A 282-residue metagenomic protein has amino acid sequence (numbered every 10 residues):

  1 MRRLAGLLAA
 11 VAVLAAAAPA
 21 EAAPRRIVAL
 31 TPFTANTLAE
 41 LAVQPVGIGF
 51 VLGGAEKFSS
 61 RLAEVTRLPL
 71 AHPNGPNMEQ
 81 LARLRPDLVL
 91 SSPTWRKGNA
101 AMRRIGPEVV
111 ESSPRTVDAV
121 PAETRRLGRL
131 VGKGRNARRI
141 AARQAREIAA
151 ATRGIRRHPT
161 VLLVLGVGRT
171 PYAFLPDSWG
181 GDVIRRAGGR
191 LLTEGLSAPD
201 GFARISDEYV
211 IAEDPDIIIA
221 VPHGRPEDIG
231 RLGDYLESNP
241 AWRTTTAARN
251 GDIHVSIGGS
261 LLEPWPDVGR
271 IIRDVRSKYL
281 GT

Functional and structural regions predicted by a protein language model:
A5-A16: Bacterial N-terminal signal peptides
A18-A22: Sec/Tat signal peptide C-region and signal peptidase I cleavage site
R25, P121, R129, R138 (+1 more regions): Structured C-terminal subdomain patch of bacterial secreted/periplasmic proteins
R25-L41, N136-G188: Basic- and aromatic-lined ligand-binding clefts that recognize polyanionic substrates
R26, P32-L84, L88, T94: A short, structured surface patch at a secondary-structure boundary
L52-K57, A173-F202: Alpha-helical, coiled-coil/dimerization segments enriched in small aliphatic residues
E56, S113-R126, T160-D182, R225-G230: Extracytoplasmic ligand-binding site segments that recognize negatively charged/polar headgroups
M78, A82-S91, P107, D207-A220: Proline-aspartate-enriched helix->loop->beta-strand connector
